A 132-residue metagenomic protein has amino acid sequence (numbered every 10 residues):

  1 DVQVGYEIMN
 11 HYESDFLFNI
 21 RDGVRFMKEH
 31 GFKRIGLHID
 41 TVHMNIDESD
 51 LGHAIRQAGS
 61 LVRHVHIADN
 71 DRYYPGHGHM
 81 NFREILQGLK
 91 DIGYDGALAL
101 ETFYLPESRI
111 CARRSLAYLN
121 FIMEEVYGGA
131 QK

Functional and structural regions predicted by a protein language model:
E7-M9, V42: Short loop/turn motifs enriched for small/polar and acidic residues
M9-D15: Surface-exposed cleft-lining segments at the edges of enzyme active sites
L17-I39, H43-K132: Histidine-acidic metal/acid-base catalytic patches
